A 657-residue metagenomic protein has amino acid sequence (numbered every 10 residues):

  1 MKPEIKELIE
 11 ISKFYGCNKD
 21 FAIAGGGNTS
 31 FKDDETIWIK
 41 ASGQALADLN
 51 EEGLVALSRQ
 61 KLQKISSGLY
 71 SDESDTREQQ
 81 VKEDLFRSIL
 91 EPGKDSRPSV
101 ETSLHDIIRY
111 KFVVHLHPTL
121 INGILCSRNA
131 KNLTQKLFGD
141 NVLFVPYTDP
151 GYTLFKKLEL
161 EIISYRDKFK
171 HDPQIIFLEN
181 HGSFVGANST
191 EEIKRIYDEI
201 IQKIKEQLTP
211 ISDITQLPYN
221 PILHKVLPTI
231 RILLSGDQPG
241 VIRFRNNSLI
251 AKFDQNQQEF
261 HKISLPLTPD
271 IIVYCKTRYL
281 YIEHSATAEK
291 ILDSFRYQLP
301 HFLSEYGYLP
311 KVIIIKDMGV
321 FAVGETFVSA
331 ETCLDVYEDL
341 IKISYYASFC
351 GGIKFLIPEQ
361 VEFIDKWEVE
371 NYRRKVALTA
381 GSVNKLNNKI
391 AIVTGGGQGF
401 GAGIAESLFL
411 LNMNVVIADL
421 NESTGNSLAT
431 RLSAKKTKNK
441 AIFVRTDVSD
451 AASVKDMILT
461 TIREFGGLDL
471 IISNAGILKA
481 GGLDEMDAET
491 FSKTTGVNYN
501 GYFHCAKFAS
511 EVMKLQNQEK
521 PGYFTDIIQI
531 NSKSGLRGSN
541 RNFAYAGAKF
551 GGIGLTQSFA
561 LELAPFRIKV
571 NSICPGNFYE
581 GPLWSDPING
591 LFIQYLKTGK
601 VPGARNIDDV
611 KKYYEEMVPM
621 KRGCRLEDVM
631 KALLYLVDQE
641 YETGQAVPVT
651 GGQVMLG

Functional and structural regions predicted by a protein language model:
M1-A391, G403: Glycine-rich flexible loops
I472, A564, K569, E642-Q645: Short, small/polar-rich loop/turn modules that mediate ligand/substrate recognition or access, typified
G482-L483, D487-S492, Y614: Substrate-binding pocket helix/loop in short-chain dehydrogenase/reductase
A506, A548, T556: Active-site helix of classical SDR
E511, L561-E562: Alpha-helical segment proximal to the catalytic Tyr-Lys
S532: Residue(s) in the substrate-gating loop at a strand-loop-helix junction that position the organic substrate next
R622-V649, V654: C-terminal substrate-recognition "lid" of short-chain dehydrogenase/reductases
